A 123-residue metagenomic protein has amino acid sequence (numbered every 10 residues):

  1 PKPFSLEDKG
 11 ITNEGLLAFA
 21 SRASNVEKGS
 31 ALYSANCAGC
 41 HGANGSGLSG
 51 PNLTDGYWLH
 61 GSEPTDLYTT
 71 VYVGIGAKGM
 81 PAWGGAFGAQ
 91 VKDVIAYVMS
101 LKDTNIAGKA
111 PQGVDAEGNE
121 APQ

Functional and structural regions predicted by a protein language model:
K2-L32, P122-Q123: Electrostatic cytochrome c docking/interface patches
L16-F19, K78-Q123: Flexible coil segments in periplasmic/lumen-exposed cytochrome c-class electron-transfer proteins
N25, E63, A86-Q90: An acidic site on a long C-lobe helix of protein kinase domains
G29, Y33-A43, V94-V98: The canonical Cys-X-X-Cys-His
S30, G42, S46-V73: Gly/Gly-Pro-rich "capping" loops immediately C-terminal to redox-active cysteine motifs in periplasmic/lumenal
A35, P51, A77-K78: Glycine-centered loop/turn positions within well-structured domains that cap or flank conserved ligand/cofactor-binding
H41, Y72-I75, M99-K102: Protein kinase-like catalytic domain
